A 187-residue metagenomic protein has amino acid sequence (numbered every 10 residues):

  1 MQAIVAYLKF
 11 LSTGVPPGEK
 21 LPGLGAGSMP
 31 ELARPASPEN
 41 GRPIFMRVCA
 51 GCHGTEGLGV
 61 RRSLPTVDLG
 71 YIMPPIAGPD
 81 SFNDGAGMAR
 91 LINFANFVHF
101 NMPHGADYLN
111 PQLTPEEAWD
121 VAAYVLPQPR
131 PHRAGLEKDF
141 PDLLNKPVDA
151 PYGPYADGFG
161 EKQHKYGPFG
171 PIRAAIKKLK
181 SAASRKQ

Functional and structural regions predicted by a protein language model:
M1-P38, F169-K178, R185-Q187: Post-cleavage N-terminal segment of exported redox proteins
K9-S12, H53, L126-P129: Protein kinase-like catalytic domain
L11, V15, T55-G59, N101 (+1 more regions): A short secondary-structure junction motif
P16-L21, L109-Q112, H132-F140: Surface-exposed patches in mature extracellular/periplasmic domains of secreted proteins
G18, A33-G70, L91-F94, E117: Sequence/structural segment immediately N-terminal to covalent heme-attachment motifs in c-type and related
D68-H132, Y166: Extracytoplasmic electron-transfer domains, predominantly the class I c-type cytochrome c fold
R133-L136, D142-Q187: A cross-kingdom marker for long, charged
